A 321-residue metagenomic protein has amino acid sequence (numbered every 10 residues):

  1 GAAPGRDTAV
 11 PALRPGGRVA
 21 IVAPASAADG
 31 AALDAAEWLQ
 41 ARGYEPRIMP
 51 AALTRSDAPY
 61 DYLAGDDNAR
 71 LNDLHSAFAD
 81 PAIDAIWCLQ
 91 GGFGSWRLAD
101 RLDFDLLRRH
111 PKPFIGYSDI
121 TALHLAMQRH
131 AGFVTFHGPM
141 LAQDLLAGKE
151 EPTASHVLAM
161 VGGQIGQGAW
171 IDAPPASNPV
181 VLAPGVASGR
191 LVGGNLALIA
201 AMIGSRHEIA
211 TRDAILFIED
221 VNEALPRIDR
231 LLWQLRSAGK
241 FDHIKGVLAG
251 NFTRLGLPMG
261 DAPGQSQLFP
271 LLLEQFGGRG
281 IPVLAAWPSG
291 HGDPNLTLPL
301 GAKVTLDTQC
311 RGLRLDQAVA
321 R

Functional and structural regions predicted by a protein language model:
A3-A82: ATP/NTP phosphate-donor binding region
G17, A82, R108-P113, A131-F133 (+2 more regions): A short helix->loop->beta-strand "cap" motif at the edges of active sites that frequently abuts
A27-W38, V186-V221: Conserved beta-alpha junction segments in alpha/beta enzyme cores
A85-W96, R101, Y117: N-terminal glycine-rich "phosphate-gripper" loop used for MgATP/nucleotide binding and carboxylate activation
L102-A126, V134-L141: Short, acidic/small-residue loops that bind anionic groups at enzyme active sites
G132-L198: Conserved anion/nucleotide-ligand pocket segment
H207-Q267: Internal helical hairpin/lid segments
A249-R321: ATP/nucleoside-binding phosphotransfer catalytic cores, i.e., glycine-rich phosphate-binding loops
